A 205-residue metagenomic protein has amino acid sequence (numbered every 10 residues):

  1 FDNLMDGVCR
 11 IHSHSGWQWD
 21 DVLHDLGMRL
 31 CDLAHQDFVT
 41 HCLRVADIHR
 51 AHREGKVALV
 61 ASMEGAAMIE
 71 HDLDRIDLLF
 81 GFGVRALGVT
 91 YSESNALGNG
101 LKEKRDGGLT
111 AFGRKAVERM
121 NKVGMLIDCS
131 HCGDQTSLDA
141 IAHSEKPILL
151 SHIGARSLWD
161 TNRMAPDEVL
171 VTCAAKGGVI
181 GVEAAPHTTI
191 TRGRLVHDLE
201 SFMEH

Functional and structural regions predicted by a protein language model:
F1-D106, D160-H205: N-terminal hydrophobic targeting/anchoring segments and the immediately downstream early-domain regions of hydrolases
D25-L26, L33, D106-V123, A140-L150: Alpha-helix-loop-beta-strand connector modules within alpha/beta enzyme cores
T40, M125-C132: Catalytic beta/alpha-barrel core
I76, V117, S137-L138, L170: Generic hydrophobic/aromatic pocket-lining and core-packing "Φ" positions
V84-A86, V123-M125, H143-L149, A175-V179: Glycine-enriched alpha-helix->loop->beta-strand junction motifs that scaffold or abut catalytic
E93, C132-G133: A generic "binding-loop/recognition-motif" signal
S130, S151-I153, E183: Generic beta-strand/beta-sheet core signal
D134-Q135, A155-S157, P186-T189: Short, catalytically relevant binding-site loops at active-site mouths
